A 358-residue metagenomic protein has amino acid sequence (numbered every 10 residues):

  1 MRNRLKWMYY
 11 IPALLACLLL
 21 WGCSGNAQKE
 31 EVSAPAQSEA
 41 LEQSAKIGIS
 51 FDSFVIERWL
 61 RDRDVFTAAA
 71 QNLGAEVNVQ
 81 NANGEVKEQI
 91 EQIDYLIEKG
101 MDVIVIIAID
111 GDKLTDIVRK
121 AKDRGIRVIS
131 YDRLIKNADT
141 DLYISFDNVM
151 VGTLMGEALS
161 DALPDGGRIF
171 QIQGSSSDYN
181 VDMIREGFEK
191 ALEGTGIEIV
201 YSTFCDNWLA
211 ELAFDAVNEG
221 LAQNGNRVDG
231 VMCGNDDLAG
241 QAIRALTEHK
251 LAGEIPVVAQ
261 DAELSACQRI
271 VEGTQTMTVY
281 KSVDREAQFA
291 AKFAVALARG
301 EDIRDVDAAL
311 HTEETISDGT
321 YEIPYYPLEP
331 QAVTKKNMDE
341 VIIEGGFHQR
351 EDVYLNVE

Functional and structural regions predicted by a protein language model:
M1-I11: Bacterial N-terminal signal peptides that target proteins for export
N3-R4, G22-E358: A residue-level marker of the well-folded mature domains of exported/periplasmic proteins
I11-W21: Bacterial N-terminal signal peptides
